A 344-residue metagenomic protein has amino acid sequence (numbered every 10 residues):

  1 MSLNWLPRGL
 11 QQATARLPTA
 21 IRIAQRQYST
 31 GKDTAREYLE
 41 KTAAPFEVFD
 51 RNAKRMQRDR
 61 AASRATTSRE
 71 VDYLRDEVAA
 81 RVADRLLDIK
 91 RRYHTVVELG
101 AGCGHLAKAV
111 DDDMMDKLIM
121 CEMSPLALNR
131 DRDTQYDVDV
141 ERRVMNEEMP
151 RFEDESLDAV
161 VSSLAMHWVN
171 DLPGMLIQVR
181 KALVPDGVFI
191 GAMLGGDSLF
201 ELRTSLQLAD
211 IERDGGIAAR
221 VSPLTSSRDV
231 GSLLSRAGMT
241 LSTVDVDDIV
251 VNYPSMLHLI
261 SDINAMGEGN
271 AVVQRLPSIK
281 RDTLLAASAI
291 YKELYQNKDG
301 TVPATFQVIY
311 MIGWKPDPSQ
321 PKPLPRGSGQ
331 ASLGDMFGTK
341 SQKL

Functional and structural regions predicted by a protein language model:
M1-V48: N-terminal mitochondrial targeting presequence
G31-H94: Class I SAM-dependent methyltransferase Rossmann-like catalytic core, especially the SAM/SAH-binding loop
A83, L87, A237, L257-L344: C-terminal lobe and adjacent flexible extensions of AdoMet/dcAdoMet transferase-like proteins
D84-A159, P173-I177: Class I SAM-dependent methyltransferase SAM/SAH-binding core
L164-W168: Short catalytic micro-motifs in class I SAM-dependent methyltransferases
D171-L172, G195: Conserved catalytic-core motifs of eukaryotic protein kinase domains, centered on the activation segment
P173-V188: A short glycine-rich, Lys/Arg-flanked "PGG" loop and its adjoining helix->strand segment in the class I
I190-H258, M266-P277: Conserved catalytic/acceptor-binding region of the Class I
